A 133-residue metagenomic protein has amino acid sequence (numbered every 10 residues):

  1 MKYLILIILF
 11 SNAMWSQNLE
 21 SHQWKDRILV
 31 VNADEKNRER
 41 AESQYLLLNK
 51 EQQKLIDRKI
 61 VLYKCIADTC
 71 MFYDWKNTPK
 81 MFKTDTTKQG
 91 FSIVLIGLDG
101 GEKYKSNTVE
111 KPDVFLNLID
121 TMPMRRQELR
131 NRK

Functional and structural regions predicted by a protein language model:
M1-I7: Sec-dependent signal peptide recognition, specifically the positively charged N-region followed immediately by
K2, N12-K133: Non-catalytic interaction/Regulatory regions outside core domains
